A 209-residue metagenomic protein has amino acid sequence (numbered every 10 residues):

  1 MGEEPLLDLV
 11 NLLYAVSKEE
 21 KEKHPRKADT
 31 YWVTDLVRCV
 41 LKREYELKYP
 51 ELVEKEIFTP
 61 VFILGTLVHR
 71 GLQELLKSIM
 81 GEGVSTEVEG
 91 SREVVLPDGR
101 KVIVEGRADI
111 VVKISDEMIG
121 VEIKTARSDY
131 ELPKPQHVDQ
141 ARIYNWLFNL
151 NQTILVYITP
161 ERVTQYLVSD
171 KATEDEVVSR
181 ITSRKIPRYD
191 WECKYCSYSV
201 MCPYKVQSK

Functional and structural regions predicted by a protein language model:
M1-G120, R127: Metal-dependent nuclease catalytic cores that hydrolyze phosphodiester bonds in DNA/RNA, characterized by
M1-P5, I79, R180, Y198-K209: Short amphipathic alpha-helical segments
T30-Y45, R184-K209: Cysteine-cluster motifs in flexible loop/terminal segments that predominantly coordinate metals
E54-F58, L155-P160, S208-K209: Short alpha-helical "patches" and their helix-cap loops
H69, N145-N149, V206: Generic helix-packing signal
V88-S183, R188-W191, S197-V200: Nucleic-acid nuclease catalytic cores
